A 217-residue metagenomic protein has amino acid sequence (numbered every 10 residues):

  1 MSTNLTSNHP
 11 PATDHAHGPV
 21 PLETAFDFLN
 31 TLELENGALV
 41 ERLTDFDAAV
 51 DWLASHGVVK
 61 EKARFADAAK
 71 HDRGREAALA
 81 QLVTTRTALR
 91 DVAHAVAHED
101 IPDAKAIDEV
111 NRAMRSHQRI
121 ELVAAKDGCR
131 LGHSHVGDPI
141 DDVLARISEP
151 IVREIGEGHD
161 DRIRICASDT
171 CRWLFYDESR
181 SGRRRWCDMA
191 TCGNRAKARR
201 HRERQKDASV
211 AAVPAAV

Functional and structural regions predicted by a protein language model:
M1-I165, R172, V210-V217: Short helix-coil boundary/hinge micro-motifs
S134, D177, D188: Thr-Gly-centered strand-to-loop micro-motif
H159-I165, F175-R183, R199, E203: Short conserved catalytic/interaction loops centered on acidic-Pro-aromatic/His motifs
I165-T170, M189-T191: Short, cysteine/histidine-rich loop/knuckle motifs that typically chelate Zn2+
G182-G193: Cysteine-rich micro-motifs
T191-A208: Basic DNA-binding region of bZIP-type proteins
